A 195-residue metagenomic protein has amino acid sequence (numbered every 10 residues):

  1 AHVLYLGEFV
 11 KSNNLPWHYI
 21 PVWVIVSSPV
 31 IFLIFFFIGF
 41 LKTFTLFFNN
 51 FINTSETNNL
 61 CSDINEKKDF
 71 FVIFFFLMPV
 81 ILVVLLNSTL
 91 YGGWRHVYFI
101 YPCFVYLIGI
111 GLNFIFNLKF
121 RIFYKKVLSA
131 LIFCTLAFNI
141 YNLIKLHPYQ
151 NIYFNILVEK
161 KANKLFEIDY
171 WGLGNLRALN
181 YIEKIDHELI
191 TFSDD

Functional and structural regions predicted by a protein language model:
A1-L33, F51, K145-E159, D195: Lumenal/periplasmic acceptor-binding loop at the mouth of the active site in multi-pass, GT-C-fold membrane enzymes
V3-L4, L128, C134-Y181: Membrane-proximal, lumen/periplasm-facing interface regions of secretory-pathway glyco- and lipid-modifying enzymes
F9-Y19, K67-I73, V83-Y101: Membrane-interface catalytic loops of GT-C/OST-like multi-pass glycosylation enzymes that act
I20-F35, Y91-I115: Hydrophobic/aromatic-rich transmembrane helices and adjacent perimembrane loops
W23-S62, F114: Hydrophobic, aromatic-rich transmembrane alpha-helices and their immediate juxtamembrane boundary segments
F37-F40, I52-L85, A130, C134: Transmembrane alpha-helix segments characteristic of polytopic inner-membrane glycan-assembly/cell-envelope
F48-N49, N58-N59, V72-I73, L112-F154: Signature aromatic-anchored transmembrane alpha helix within multi-pass, membrane-resident enzymes that catalyze glycan
